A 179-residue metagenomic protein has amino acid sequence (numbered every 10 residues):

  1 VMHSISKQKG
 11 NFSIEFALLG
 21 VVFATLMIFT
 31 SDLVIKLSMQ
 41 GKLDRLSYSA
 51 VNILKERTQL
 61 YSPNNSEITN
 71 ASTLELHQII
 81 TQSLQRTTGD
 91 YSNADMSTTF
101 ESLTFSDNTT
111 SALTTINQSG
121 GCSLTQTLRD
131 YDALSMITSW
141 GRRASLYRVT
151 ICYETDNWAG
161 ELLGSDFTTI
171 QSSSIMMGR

Functional and structural regions predicted by a protein language model:
M2-I80: Alpha-helical assembly-interface signal, strongest on the long, hydrophobic N-terminal helix that forms
Y48, R57-R179: Short, conserved structural patches
